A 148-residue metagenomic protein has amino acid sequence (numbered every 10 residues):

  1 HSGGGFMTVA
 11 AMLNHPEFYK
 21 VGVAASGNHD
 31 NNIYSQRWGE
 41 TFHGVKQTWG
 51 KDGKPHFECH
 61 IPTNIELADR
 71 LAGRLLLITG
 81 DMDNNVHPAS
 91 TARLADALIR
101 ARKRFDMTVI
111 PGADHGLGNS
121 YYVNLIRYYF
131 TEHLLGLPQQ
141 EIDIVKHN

Functional and structural regions predicted by a protein language model:
H1-N148: Active-site-proximal cap/loop segments of hydrolase catalytic domains
